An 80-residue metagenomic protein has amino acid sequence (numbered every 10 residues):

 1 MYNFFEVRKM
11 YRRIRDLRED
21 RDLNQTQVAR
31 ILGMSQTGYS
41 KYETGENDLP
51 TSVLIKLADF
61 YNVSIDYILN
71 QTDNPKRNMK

Functional and structural regions predicted by a protein language model:
Y2-F5, D20, K41, L69-K80: Short, charged recognition helix plus adjacent turn of helix-turn-helix-like nucleic-acid-binding domains
R12-I31, K56: Short basic helix-loop element that most often maps to the first helix and adjoining turn of HTH DNA-binding modules
I14, V28-A29, Y39-Y42, I68: Conserved hydrophobic/aromatic packing and binding residues within compact polymer-binding modules
Q25-Q27, Q36, Q71: Glutamine-centric residue-chemistry signal
G33, S52-Y67: DNA major-groove recognition helix of helix-turn-helix/homeodomain DNA-binding modules
G33-D48: Recognition helix of helix-turn-helix/homeodomain-like DNA-binding domains that insert into the DNA major groove
